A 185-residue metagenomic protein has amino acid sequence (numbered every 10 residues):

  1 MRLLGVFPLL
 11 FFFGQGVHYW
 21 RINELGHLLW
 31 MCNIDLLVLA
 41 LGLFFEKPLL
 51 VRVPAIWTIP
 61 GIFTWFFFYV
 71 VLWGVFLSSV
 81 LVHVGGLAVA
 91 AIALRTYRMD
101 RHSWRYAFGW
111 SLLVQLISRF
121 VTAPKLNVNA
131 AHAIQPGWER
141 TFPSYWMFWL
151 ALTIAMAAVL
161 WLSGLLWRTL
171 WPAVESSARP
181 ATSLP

Functional and structural regions predicted by a protein language model:
M1-F7: N-terminal membrane topogenic signal
P8-W57: Long, hydrophobic N-terminal alpha-helical segment
L9-V17, T58-Y69, G109-V121: Aromatic-anchored segments of alpha-helical transmembrane domains
V17-L25, F68-S78, T96-Y97: Membrane-interface helix caps and helix-loop-helix hairpins in membrane proteins
N33-L43, V84-T96, F148-L165: Hydrophobic cores of alpha-helical transmembrane segments in multi-pass inner/ER membrane proteins, independent
L41-F45, L49, F63-L72, I92: Membrane-helix exit/interface motif
W73-I117: A contiguous pocket-lining binding segment that forms or flanks enzyme active sites
K125-S163: Membrane-interface transmembrane-helix boundary segments in multi-pass integral membrane proteins
